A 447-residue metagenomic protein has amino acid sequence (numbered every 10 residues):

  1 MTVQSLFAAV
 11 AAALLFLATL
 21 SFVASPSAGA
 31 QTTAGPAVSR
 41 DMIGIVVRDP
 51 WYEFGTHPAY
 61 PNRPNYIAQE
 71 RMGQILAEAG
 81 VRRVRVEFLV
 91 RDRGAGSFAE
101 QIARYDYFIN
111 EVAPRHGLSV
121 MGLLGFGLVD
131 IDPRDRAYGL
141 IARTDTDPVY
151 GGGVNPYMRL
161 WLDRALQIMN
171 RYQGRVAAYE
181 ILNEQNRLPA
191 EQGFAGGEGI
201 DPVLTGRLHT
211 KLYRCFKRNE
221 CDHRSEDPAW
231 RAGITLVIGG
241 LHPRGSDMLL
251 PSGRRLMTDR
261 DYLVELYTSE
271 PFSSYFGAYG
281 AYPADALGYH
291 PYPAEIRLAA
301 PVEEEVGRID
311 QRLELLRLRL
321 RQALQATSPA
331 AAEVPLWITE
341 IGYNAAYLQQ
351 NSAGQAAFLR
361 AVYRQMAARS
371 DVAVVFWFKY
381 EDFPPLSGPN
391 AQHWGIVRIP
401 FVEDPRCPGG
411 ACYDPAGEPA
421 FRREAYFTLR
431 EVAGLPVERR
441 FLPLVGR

Functional and structural regions predicted by a protein language model:
A9-A24: Bacterial N-terminal signal peptides
P26-A30: Boundary at the C-terminal end of the N-terminal hydrophobic targeting segment
Q31-R82, E87: Boundary/entry segment of secreted carbohydrate-active catalytic domains
D41-V47, V84-V86, V120-L124, A177-I181 (+4 more regions): Hydrophobic faces of well-ordered beta-strands that scaffold small-molecule active sites in alpha/beta enzyme cores
E53-A77, M158-I168, M257-F276, A356-Q365: Short, acidic/polar
A59-P64, Q185, L348-Q349, G354-A361 (+2 more regions): Aromatic-rich peripheral "rim/lid" segments of glycoside hydrolase catalytic domains that contact and position glycan
M72-G253, A294: Substrate-binding cleft and catalytic face of glycoside hydrolase catalytic domains, especially the flexible beta-alpha
M158, L162, I200-S352: Noncatalytic carbohydrate-binding groove/subsite architecture in carbohydrate-active enzymes
